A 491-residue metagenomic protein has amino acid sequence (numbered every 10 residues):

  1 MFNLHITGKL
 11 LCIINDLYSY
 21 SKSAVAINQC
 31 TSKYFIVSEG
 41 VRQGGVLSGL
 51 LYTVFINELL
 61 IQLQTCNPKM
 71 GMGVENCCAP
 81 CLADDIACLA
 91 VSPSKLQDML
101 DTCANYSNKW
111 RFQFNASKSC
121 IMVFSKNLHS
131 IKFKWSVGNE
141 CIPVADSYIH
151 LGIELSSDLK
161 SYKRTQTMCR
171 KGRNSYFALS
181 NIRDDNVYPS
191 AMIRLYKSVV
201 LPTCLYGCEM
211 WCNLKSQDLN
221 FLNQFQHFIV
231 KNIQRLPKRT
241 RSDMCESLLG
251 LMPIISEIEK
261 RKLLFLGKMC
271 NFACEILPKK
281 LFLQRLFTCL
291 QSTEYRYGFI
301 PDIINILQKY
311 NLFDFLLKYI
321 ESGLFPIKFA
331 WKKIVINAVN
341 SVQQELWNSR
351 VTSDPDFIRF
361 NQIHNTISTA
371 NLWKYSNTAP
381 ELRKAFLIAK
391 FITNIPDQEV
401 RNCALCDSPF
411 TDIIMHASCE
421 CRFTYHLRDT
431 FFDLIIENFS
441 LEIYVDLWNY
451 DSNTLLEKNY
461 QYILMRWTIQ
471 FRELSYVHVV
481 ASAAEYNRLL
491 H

Functional and structural regions predicted by a protein language model:
M1-L4, G40-V41, A79-K109, K126 (+2 more regions): Catalytic palm subdomain of template-directed nucleic-acid polymerases, centered on the conserved carboxylate motif
M1-V54, E58: Conserved pre-catalytic core of RNA-dependent polymerases
F2-K9, G40-L50, M72-G73, A90-K95 (+4 more regions): Conserved, non-catalytic sequence blocks in retroelement Pol enzymes and Pol-derived host proteins
D16, Q29-T31, Q113-D146: Short, conserved micro-motifs composed of acidic
L51-A83, A87: Active-site palm subdomain of RNA-directed nucleic acid polymerases
L82-D84, N115-C120, F124-K126, Y148-K280 (+1 more regions): Non-catalytic, peripheral interaction segments enriched in hydrophobic/basic residues
F225, P237-P396, L490-H491: Extended C-terminal regions of large enzymes
T352-H491: Family-specific functional microsites
